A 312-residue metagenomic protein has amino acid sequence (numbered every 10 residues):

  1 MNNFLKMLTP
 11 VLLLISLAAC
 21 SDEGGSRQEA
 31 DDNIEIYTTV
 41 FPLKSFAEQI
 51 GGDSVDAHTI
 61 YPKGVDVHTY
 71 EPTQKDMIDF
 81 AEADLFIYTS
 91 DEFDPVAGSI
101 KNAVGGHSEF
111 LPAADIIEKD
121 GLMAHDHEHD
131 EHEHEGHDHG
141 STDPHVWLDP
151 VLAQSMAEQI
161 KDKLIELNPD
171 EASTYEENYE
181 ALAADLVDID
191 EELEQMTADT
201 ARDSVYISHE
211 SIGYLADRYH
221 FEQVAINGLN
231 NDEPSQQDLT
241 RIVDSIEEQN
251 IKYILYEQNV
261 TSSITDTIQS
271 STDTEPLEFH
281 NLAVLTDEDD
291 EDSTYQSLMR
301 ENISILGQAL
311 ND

Functional and structural regions predicted by a protein language model:
M1-A18: Sec-dependent bacterial lipoprotein signal peptides
F4-K6, C20-D312: Extracytoplasmic metal-acquisition and chelation regions
